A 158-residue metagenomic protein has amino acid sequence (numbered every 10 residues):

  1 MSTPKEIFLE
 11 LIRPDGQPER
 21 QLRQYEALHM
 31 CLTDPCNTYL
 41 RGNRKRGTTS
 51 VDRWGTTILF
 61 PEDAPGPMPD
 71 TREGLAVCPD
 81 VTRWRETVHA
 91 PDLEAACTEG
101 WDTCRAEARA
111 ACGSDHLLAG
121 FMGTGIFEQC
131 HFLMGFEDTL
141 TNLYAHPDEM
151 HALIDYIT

Functional and structural regions predicted by a protein language model:
M1-T158: Catalytic cores of TIM-barrel enzymes
